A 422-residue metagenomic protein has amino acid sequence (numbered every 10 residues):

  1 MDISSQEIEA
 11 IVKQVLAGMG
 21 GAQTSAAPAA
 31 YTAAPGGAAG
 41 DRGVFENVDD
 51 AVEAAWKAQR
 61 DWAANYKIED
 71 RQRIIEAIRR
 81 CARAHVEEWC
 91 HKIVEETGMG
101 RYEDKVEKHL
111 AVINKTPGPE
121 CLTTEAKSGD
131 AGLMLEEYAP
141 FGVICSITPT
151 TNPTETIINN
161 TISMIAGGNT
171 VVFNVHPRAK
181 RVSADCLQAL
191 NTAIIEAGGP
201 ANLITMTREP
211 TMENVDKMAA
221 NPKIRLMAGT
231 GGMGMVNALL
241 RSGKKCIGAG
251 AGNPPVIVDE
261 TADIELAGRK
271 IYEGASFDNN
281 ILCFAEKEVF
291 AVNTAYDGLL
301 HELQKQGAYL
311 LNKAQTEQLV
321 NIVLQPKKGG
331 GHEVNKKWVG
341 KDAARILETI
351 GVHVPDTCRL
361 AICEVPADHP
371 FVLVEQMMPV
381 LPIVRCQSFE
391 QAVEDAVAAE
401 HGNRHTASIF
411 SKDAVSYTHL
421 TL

Functional and structural regions predicted by a protein language model:
I3-A10, G43-E53, Y66-R73, A77 (+21 more regions): Conserved active-site and cofactor/substrate-binding residues in soluble primary-metabolism enzymes
I3-L135, S163, K305: N-terminal Rossmann-like NAD(P)+-binding subdomain of aldehyde/semialdehyde dehydrogenases
L16-G20, V52, W56-A63, I78-V86 (+13 more regions): Structural signal for hydrophobic packing residues in well-ordered secondary-structure cores of soluble enzyme domains
G36, K67, V352-L420: Conserved C-terminal structural/oligomerization subdomain of aldehyde/semialdehyde dehydrogenase
R42, V236-A367: ALDH superfamily catalytic-core signature
V52, G248-G250, N279-C283, F371-Q376 (+1 more regions): Short, flexible turn/loop "capping" segments at secondary-structure junctions
T124-L266: Rossmann-like NAD(P) dinucleotide-binding subdomain of oxidoreductase/dehydrogenase enzymes
